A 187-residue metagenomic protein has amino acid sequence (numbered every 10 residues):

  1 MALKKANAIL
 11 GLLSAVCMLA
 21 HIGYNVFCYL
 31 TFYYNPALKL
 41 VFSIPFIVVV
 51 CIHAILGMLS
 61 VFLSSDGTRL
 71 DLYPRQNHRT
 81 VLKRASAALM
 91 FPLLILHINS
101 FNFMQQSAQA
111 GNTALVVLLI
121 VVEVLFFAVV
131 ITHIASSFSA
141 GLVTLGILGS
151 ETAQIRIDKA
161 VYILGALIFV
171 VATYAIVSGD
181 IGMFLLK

Functional and structural regions predicted by a protein language model:
M1-K187: Membrane-embedded alpha-helical bundles that constitute the cytochrome b-like, heme-associated redox core of multi-pass
